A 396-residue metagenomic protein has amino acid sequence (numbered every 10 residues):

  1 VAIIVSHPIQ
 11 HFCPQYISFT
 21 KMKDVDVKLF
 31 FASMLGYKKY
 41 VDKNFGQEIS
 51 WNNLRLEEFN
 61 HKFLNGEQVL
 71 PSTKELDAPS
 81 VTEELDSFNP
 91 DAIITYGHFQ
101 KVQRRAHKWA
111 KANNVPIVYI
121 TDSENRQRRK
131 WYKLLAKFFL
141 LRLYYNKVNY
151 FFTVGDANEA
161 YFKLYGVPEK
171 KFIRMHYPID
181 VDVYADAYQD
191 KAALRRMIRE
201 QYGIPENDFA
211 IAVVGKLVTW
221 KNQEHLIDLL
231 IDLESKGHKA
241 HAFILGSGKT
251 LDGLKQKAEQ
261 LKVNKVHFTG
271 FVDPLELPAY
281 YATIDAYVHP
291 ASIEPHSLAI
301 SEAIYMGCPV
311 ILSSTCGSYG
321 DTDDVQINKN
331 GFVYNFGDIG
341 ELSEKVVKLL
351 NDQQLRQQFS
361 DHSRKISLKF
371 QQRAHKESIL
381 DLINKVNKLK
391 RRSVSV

Functional and structural regions predicted by a protein language model:
Y96, K101, V115-L135, K147-Y150: A short, histidine- and acid-enriched strand-loop-helix "catalytic/donor-clamping" loop that lines the nucleotide-sugar
K133, N146-R196: Donor nucleotide-sugar binding/catalytic pocket of nucleotide-sugar-dependent glycosyltransferases
A193, P205-K221, I227-L230: Conserved donor-binding/catalytic core segment of Leloir-type glycosyltransferases
D252-V272: Nucleotide-activated donor-binding/catalytic signature segment of Leloir-type glycosyltransferases, i.e., the conserved
F271-V272, A279-I284: Short alpha-helical donor nucleotide-sugar binding micro-motif in glycosyltransferases
S292: Aromatic "clamp/platform" in nucleotide-sugar-dependent glycosyltransferases that forms part of the donor/acceptor
P309-C316: Short hydrophobic beta-strand element within catalytic cores of glycosyltransferases and related nucleotide-activated
E341, K348, L355-K369: A short, well-ordered alpha-helix in the C-terminal region of glycosyltransferases
